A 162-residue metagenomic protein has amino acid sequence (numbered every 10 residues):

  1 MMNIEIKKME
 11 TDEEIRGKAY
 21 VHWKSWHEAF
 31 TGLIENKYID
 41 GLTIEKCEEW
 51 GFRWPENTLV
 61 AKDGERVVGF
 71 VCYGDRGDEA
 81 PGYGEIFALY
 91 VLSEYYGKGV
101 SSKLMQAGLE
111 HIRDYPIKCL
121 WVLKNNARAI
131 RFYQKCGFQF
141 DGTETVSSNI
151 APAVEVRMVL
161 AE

Functional and structural regions predicted by a protein language model:
M1-E13, E162: Conserved N-terminal entry element of GNAT/NAT acetyltransferase domains
K8-E94, M105-H111: Acetyl-CoA-dependent GNAT
L92-E94, K98, K124-N125: Active-site acidic-Proline motif in GNAT/NAT acetyltransferases
S102, N125-G142, I150-A151: Conserved active-site alpha-helix within GNAT-family acetyltransferase domains
I112-K124: Conserved GNAT acetyl-CoA-binding A-motif
E155-E162: Terminal substrate-recognition subdomain of acyl/acetyltransferases
